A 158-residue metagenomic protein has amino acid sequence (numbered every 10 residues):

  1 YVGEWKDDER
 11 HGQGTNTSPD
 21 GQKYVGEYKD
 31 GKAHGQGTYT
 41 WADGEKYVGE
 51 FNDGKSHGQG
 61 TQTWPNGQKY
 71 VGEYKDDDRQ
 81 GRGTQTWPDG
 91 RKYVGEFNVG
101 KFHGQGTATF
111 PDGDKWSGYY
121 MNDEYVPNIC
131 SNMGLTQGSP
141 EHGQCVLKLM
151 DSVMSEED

Functional and structural regions predicted by a protein language model:
Y1-H11, K23-H34, K46-H57, Y70-G81 (+2 more regions): Conserved anchor residues at repeat-unit boundaries in beta-strand-based tandem repeats, strongest for the MORN repeat
D7, N16, Y39, Q62 (+6 more regions): Disulfide-rich extracellular modules and peptides
V71, V94, G100, D112-D158: Post-signal/leader-peptide non-cytosolic segments of secretory proteins
